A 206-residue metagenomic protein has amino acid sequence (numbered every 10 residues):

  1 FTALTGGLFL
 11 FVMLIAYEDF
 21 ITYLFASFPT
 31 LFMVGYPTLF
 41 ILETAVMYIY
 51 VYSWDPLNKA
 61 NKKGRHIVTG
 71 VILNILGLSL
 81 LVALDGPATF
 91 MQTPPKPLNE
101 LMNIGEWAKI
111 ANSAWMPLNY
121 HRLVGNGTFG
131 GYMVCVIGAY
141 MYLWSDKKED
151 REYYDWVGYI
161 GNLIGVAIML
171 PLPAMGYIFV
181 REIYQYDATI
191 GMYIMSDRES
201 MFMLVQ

Functional and structural regions predicted by a protein language model:
F1-Q206: Polytopic transmembrane helical bundles with strong interfacial aromatic enrichment
